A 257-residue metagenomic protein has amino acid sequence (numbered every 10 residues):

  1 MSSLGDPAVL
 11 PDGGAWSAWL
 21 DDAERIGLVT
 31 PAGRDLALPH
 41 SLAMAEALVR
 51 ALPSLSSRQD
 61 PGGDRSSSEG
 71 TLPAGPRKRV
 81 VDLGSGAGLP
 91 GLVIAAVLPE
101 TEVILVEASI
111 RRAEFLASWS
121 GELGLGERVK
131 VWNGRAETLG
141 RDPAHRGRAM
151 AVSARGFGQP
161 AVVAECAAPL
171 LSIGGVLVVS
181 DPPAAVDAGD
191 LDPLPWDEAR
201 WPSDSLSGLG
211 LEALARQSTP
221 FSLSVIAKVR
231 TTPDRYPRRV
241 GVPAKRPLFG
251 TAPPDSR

Functional and structural regions predicted by a protein language model:
M1-G75, R111-R112, S118-G124: Class I SAM-dependent transferase core
S17-A18, G88, R200: A generic alpha-helix surface/boundary motif
R58, P76-G86: Conserved class I S-adenosyl-L-methionine
L72-V80, R148-M150: Glycine-rich, flexible loop segments associated with nucleotide phosphate handling
D82, V93, I104: Conserved beta-strand segments that form the floor/walls of ligand-binding pockets within enzyme and binding domains
G86-I94: Glycine-centered tight-turn and secondary-structure capping sites
G91, T101-E102, A108-R257: S-adenosylmethionine
A95-P99: Gly/Ala-rich phosphate-binding loop of Rossmann-like dinucleotide-binding domains, activating on the conserved
